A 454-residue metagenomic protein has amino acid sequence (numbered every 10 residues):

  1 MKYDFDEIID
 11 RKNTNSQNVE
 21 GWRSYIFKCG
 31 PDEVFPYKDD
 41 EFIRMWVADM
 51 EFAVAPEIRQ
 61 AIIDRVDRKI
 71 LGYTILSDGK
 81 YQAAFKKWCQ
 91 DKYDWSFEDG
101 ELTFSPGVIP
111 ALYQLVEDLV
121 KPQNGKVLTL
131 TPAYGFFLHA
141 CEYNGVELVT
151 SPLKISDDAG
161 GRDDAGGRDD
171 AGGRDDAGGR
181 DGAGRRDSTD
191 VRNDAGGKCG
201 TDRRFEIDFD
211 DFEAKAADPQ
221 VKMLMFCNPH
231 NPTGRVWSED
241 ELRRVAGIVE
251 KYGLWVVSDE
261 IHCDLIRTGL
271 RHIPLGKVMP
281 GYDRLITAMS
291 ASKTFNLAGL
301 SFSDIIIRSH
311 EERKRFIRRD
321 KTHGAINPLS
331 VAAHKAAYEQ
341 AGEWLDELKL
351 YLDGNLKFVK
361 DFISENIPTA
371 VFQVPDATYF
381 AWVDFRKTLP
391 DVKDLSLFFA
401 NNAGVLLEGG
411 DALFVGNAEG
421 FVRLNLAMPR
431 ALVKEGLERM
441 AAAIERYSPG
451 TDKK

Functional and structural regions predicted by a protein language model:
K2-F5, I9-G107, Q114, A337-Q340 (+2 more regions): N-terminal small-domain helix-loop-helix segment of the aminotransferase-like
I70-D163, V191, A195-G247, D264-L265 (+3 more regions): Conserved core of the PLP fold type I
A159-A195: Long, intrinsically disordered low-complexity tandem-repeat segments
V278-R315, G420: Active-site PLP attachment segment
K314-D320, A337-K360, V392: Structural signature of PLP-dependent enzymes
K335, Y351-K360, F372-F385: Conserved glycine-rich beta-strand-loop-beta hairpin in the small C-terminal domain of fold type I
F398-L406, L413-K454: PLP-dependent enzyme catalytic core of the Aspartate aminotransferase-like
